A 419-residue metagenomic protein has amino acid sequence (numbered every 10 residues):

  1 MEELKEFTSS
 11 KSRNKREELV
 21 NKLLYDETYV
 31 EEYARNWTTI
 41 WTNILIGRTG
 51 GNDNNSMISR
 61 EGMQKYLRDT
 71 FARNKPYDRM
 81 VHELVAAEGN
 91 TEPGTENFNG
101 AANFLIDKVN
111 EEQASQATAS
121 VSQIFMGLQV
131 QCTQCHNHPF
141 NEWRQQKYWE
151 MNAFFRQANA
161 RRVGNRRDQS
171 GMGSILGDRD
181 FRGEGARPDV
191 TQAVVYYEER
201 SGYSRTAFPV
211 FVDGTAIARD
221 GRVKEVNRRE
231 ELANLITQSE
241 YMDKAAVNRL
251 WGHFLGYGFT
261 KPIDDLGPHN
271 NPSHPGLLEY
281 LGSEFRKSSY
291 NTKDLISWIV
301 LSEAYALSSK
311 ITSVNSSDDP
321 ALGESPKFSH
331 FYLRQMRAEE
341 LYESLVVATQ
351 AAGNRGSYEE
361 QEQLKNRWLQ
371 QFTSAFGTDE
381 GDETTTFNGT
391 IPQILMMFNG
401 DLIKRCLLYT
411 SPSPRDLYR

Functional and structural regions predicted by a protein language model:
M1-R179, G183, D243-Y280, S297-L407: Short, structured secondary-structure elements that scaffold catalytic or ligand/cofactor-binding regions
Q157-N248, H253, R405: Short, functional "switch" segments adjacent to catalytic/cofactor/reactive centers
V194-V195, S374, D416: Intrinsically disordered, low-complexity segments enriched in small/polar residues
Y257, E284-K293: Secondary-structure transition/capping motifs at alpha-helix termini and the adjoining loop/turn into the next element
Y409-Y418: Conserved small/polar residues in nucleotide/adenosyl-binding loops
